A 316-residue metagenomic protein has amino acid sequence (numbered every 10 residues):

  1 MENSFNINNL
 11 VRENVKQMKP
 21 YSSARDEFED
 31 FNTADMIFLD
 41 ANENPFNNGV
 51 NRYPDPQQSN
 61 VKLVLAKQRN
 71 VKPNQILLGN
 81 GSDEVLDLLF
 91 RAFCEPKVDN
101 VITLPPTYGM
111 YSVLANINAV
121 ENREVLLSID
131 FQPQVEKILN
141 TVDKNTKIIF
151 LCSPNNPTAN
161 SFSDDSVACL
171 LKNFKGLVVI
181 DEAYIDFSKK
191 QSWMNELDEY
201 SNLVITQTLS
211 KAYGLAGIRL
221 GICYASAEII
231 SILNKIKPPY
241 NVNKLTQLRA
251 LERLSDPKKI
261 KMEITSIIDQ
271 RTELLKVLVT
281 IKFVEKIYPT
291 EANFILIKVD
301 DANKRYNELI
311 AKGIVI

Functional and structural regions predicted by a protein language model:
M1-K67: N-terminal "arm"/small-domain region of PLP-dependent enzymes with the aminotransferase-like
D40-A41, N122-V125, I148-P154, V178-D181 (+1 more regions): Short beta-strands and strand-loop turn motifs
S59-N100, N118: Phosphate-binding glycine-rich loop
I76, T146, G176, N202-L203 (+2 more regions): Short, conserved active-site loop motifs that form the nucleotide-linked donor/cofactor pocket
E95-L151: PLP-dependent aminotransferase-like
N116, V135-K144, P157-V178, E182-L215: Active-site pre-lysine segment of PLP-dependent enzymes
N202-T280, K286-I287: PLP-dependent aminotransferase class I/II
I268, T280-K312: Conserved PLP-binding catalytic core of the aspartate aminotransferase-like
